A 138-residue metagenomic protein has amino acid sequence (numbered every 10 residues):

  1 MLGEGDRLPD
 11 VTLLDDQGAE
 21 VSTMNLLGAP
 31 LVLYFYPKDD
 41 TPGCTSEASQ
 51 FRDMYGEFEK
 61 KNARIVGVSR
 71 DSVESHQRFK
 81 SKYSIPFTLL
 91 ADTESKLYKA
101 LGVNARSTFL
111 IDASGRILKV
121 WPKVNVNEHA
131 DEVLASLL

Functional and structural regions predicted by a protein language model:
M1-L138: Chalcogenol-based redox active-site neighborhoods
